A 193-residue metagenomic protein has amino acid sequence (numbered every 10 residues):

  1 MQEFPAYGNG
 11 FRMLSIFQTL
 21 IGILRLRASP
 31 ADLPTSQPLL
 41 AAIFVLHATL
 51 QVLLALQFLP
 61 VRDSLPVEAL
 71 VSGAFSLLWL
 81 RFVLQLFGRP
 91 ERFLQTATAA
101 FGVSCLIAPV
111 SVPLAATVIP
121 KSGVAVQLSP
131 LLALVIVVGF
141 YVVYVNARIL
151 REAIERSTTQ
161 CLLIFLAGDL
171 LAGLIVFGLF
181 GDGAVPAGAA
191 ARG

Functional and structural regions predicted by a protein language model:
Q2-N9, A187-G193: Short, strongly hydrophobic alpha-helical membrane anchors
Y7-T98, S104: Selected alpha-helical membrane-embedding segments in polytopic membrane proteins
G22-R25, E155, F180: Generic surface-pattern signal
R27, V61, A74-F75, V124 (+3 more regions): A generic structural signal for ordered alpha-helices
I43-L50, S122-V126, V176-F177, G188: Alpha-helix boundary/capping detector
A55-P66, V118-L128, G183, A190: Membrane interfacial helix motifs at helix-loop boundaries and amphipathic/re-entrant anchors
R89-A167, L171, I175-F177: Hydrophobic alpha-helical transmembrane segments and adjacent short intramembrane/lumenal linkers of inner/organellar
L174-G193: Juxtamembrane boundary at the C-terminal end of a transmembrane helix
